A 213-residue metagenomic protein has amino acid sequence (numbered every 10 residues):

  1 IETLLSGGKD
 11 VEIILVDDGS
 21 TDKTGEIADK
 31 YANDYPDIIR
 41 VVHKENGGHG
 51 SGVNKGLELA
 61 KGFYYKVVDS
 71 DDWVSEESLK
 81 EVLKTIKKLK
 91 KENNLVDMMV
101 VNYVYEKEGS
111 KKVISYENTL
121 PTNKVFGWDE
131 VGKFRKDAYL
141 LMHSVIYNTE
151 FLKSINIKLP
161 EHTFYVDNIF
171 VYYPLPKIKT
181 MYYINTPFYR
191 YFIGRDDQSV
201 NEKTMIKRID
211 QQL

Functional and structural regions predicted by a protein language model:
I1-Q212: Nucleotide-sugar donor-binding/catalytic module of glycosyltransferases that assemble extracellular/cell-envelope
